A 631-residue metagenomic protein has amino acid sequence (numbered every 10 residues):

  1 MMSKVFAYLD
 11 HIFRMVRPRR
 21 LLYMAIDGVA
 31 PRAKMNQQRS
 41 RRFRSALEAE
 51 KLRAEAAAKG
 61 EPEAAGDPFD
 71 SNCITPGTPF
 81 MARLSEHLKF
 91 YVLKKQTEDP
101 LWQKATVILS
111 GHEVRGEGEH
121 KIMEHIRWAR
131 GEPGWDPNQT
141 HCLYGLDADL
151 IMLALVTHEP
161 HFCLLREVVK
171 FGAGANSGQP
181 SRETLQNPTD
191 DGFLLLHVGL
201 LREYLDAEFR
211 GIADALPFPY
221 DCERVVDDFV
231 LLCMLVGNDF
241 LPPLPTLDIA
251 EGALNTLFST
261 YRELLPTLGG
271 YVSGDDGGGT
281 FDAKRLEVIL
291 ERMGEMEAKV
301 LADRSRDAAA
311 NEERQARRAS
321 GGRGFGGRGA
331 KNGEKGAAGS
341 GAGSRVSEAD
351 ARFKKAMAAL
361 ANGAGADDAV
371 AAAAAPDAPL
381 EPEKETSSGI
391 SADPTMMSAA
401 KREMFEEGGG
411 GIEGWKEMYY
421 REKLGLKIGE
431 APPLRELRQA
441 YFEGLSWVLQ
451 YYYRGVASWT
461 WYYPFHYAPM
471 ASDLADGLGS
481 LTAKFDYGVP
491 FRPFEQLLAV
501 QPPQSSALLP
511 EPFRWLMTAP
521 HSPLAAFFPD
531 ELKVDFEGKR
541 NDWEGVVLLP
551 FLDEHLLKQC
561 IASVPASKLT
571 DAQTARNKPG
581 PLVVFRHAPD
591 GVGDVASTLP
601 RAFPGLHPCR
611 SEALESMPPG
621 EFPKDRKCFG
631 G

Functional and structural regions predicted by a protein language model:
M1-G631: Noncatalytic, typically N-terminal accessory segments of nucleic acid-processing enzymes and closely related
